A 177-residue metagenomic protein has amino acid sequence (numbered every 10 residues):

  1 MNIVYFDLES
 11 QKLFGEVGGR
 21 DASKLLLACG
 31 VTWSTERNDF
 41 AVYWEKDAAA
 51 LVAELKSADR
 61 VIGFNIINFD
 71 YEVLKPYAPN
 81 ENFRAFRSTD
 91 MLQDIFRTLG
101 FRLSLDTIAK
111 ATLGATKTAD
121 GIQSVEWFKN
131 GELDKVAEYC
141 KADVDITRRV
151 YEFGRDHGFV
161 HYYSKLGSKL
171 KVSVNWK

Functional and structural regions predicted by a protein language model:
M1-K56: Conserved RNase H-like, two-metal-ion catalytic cores of nucleic-acid enzymes
D7-E9, D90, D143: Acidic active-site catalytic centers that drive phospho-/nucleotidyl reactions and related ester hydrolyses
E36-D106: Conserved DEDDh/DEDDy metal-dependent 3′-5′ exonuclease domain
E72-P76, T107-A111, R149, F153: Residue-level signal for well-ordered alpha-helical scaffold segments within enzymatic catalytic domains
I95-T98, T112, G154: Generic structural signal for hydrophobic core residues of well-folded globular domains
R102-T118: A polyampholytic, Gly/Pro-enriched intrinsically disordered region
K110-L113, S173-K177: Anionic, Ser/Thr-rich low-complexity intrinsically disordered regions
G114-V172: Acidic, Mg2+-coordinating catalytic module of metal-dependent nucleases/exonucleases that use a two-metal-ion mechanism
